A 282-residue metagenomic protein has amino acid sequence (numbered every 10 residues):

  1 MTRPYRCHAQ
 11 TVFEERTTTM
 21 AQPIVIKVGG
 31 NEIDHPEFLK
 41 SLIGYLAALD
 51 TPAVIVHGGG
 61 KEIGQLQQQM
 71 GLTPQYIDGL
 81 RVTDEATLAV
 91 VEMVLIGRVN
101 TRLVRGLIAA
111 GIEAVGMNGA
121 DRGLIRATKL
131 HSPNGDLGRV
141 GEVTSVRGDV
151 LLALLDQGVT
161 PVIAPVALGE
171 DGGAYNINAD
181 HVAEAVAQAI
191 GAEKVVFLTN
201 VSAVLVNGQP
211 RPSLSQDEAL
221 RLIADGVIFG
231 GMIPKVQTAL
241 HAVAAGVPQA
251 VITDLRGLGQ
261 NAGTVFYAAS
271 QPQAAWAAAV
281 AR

Functional and structural regions predicted by a protein language model:
F13, T19-R282: C-terminal catalytic "cap/lid" subdomain
